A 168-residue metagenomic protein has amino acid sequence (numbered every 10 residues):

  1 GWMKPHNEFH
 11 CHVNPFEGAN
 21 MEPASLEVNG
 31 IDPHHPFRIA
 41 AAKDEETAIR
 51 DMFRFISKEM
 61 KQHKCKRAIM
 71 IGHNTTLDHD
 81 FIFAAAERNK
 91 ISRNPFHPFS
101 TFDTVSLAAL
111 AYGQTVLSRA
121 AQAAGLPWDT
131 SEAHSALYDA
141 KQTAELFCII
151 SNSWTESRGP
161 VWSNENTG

Functional and structural regions predicted by a protein language model:
G1-H73: Conserved non-catalytic scaffold segment of RNase H-like nuclease domains
G1-M3, S92-N94, A123: Short, conserved catalytic or adaptor-binding loops enriched in Gly and charged residues
V13-N29, P33-P36, F102-A140: Active-site-proximal helix-loop-helix substrate-binding element of RNase H-like nuclease domains
E45-M52, D78-A85, S100-D103, G113-L117: Amphipathic alpha-helical interface surfaces
R50-S57, F83-E87, A109, E145-C148: A broadly conserved amphipathic alpha-helix scaffold signal in soluble, globular proteins
K58-Q62, R88-I91, N152, E156: Secondary-structure boundary motif
I69-T76, D80-F81, A85-A86, S118-G168: Acidic, Mg2+-coordinating catalytic module of metal-dependent nucleases/exonucleases that use a two-metal-ion mechanism
A86-I91, P95-L110: Histidine/lysine/aspartate-rich catalytic loop segments that bind and position anionic ligands
